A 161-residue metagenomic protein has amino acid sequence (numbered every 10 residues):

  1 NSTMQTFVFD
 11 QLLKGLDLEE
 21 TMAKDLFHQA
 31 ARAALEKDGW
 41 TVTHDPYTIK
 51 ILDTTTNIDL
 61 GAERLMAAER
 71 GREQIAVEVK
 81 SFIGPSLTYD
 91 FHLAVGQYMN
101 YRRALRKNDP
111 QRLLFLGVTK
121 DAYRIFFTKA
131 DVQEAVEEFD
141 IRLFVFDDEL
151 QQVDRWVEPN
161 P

Functional and structural regions predicted by a protein language model:
M4-D53, A68: Acidic-basic catalytic patches of nuclease active cores, encompassing PD-(D/E)XK and other metal-cofactor nuclease
Q5-F9, K14-G15, R142-P161: Charged phosphate-binding loop/patch that engages nucleotide di/tri-phosphates or the phosphate backbone of nucleic
G15-D17, V79-F91: Short beta-strand-loop-alpha-helix junction that forms the active-site gateway of nucleic-acid-processing nucleases
T41-I75, D90, E158-N160: Active-site metal-binding core of divalent-cation-utilizing nuclease and nuclease-like domains
L60-R64, Y98-R103: Short, well-ordered amphipathic alpha-helices
S86-L87, R124-F127, Q152-R155: Switch/connector loops and helix/strand junctions flanking conserved nucleotide-binding motifs in nucleotide-processing
T88-R102: An N-terminal amphipathic alpha-helical segment
F91, R103-F139, V145-D148: Nucleic-acid nuclease catalytic cores
